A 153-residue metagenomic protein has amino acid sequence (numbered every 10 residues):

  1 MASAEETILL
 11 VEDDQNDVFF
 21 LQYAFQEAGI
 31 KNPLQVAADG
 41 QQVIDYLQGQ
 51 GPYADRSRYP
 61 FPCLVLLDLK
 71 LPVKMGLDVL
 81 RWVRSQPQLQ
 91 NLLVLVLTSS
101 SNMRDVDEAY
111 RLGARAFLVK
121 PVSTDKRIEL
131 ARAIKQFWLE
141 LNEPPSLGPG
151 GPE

Functional and structural regions predicted by a protein language model:
M1-L9, Q15-Q35, Q41-I44, Q48 (+2 more regions): Non-catalytic signal-transmission and effector/linker regions of two-component phosphorelay proteins
S3, F19-Y23, L77-D78, S101-L118 (+2 more regions): Alpha4 helix (beta4-alpha4-beta5 surface) of REC/receiver domains from two-component response regulators
D13, D68, G76: Conserved phosphate-binding and hydrolysis motifs of nucleotide-dependent enzymes
V36, L71-K74, V79: Residue-level signal for the "D+5" position in two-component response regulator receiver
P52-D55, L77-Q90: Short amphipathic alpha-helix used as the core "switch/output" element in two-component signaling
L67-L69, T98: Active-site residues of response regulator receiver
